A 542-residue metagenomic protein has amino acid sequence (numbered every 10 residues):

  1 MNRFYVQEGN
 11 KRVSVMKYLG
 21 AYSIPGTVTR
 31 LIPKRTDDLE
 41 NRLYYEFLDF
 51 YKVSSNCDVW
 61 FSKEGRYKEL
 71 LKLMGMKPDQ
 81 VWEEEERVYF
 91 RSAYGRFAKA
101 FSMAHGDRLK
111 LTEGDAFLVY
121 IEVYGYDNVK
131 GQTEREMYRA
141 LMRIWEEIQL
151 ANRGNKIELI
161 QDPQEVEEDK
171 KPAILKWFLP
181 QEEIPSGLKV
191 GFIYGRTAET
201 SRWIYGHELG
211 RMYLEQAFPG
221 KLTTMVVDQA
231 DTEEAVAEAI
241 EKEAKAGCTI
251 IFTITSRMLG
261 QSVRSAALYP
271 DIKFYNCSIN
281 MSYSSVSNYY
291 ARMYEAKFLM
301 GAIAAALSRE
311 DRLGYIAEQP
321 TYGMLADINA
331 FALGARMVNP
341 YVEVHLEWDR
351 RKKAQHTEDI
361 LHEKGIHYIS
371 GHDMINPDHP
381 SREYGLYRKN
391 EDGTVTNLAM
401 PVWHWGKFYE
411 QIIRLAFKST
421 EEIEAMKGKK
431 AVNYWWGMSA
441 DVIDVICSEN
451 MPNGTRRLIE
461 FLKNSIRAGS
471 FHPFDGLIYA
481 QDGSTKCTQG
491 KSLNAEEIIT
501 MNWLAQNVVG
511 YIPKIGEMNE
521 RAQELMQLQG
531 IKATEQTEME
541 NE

Functional and structural regions predicted by a protein language model:
M1-Y5, K11-L43: A short, basic-hydrophobic beta/loop patch
V28-A173: Surface-exposed, charge/polar-rich loops and edge strands
K189-L209, L214, V227-E233, T321-L325: Extracytoplasmic "Venus flytrap"
R211, L299-Y341, L346, A431-N450: An alpha-beta-alpha
G247-S256, Y275-C277, G365-I375, T396-W403 (+1 more regions): Periplasmic-binding protein-like
A267-Y290: Flexible loop/hinge segments that line or gate small-molecule binding clefts
Y289-D311, V402-I423: Hydrophobic alpha-helical segments within soluble ligand-binding/sensing domains
S419-E540: Segments of small-molecule ligand-sensing domains
